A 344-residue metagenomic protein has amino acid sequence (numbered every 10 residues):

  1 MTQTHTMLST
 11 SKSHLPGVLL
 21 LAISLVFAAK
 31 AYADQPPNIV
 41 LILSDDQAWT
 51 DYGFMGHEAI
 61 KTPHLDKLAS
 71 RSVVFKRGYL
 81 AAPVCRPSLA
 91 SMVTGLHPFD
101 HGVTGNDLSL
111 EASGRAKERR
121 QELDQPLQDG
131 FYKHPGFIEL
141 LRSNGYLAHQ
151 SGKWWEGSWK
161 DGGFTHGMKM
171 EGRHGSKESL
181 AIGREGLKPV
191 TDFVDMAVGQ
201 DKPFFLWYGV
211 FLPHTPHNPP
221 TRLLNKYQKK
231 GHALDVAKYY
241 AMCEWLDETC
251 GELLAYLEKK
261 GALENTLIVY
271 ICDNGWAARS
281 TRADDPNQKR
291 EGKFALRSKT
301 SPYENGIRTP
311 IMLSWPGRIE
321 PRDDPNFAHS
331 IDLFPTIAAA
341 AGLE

Functional and structural regions predicted by a protein language model:
T2-L19: Bacterial N-terminal signal peptides that target proteins for export
P16-A28: Bacterial N-terminal signal peptides
A31-E344: Formylglycine-dependent sulfatase
